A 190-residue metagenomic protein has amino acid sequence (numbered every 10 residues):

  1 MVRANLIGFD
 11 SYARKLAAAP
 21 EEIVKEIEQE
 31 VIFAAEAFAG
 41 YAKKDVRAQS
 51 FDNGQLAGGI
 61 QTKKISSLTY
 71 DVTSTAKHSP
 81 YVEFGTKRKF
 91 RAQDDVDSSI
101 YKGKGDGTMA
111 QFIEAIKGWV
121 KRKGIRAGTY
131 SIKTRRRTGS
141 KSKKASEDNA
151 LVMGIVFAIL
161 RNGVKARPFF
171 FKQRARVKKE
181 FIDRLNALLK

Functional and structural regions predicted by a protein language model:
M1-K190: Short, Lys/Arg-rich flexible segments
